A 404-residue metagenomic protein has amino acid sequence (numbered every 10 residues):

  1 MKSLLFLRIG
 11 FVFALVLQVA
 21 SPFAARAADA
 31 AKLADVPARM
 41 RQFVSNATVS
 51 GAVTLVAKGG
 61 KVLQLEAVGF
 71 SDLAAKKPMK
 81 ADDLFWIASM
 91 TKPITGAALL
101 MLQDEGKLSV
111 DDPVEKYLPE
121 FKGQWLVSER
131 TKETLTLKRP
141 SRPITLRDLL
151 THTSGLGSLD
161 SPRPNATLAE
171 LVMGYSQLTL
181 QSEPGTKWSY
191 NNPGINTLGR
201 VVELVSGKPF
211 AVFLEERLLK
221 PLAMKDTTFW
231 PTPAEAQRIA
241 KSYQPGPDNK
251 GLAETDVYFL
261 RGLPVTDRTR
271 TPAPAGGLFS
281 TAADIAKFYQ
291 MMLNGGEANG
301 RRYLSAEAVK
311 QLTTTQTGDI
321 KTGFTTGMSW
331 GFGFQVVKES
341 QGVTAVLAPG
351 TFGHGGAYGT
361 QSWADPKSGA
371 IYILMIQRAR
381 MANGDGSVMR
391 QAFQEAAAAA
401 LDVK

Functional and structural regions predicted by a protein language model:
M1-R8: Positively charged n-region of N-terminal signal peptides that target proteins for export
R8-P22: Bacterial N-terminal signal peptides
A24-A30: Boundary at the C-terminal end of the N-terminal hydrophobic targeting segment
A30-I87, K107-S109, G123-T131, L135 (+3 more regions): Short, conserved catalytic-motif segment at the N-terminal edge
A34-R41, G60, W86-V114, I195-E203 (+2 more regions): Active-site SXXK
W125-P349: Short, surface-exposed loop or secondary-structure junction motifs that flank catalytic or metal-binding residues
Y358-I371: Short, surface-exposed beta-strand/loop micro-motifs that present aromatic residues
